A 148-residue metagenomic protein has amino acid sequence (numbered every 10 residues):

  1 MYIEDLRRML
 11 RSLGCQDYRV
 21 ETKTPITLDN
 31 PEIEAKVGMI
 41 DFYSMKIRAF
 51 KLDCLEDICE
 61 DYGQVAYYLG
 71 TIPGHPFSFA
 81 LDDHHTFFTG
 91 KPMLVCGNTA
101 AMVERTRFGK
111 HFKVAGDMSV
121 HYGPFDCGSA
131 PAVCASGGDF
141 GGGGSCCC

Functional and structural regions predicted by a protein language model:
M1-L6: Acceptor-substrate binding/catalytic loop of class I
R8-C148: C-terminal lobe and adjacent flexible extensions of AdoMet/dcAdoMet transferase-like proteins
